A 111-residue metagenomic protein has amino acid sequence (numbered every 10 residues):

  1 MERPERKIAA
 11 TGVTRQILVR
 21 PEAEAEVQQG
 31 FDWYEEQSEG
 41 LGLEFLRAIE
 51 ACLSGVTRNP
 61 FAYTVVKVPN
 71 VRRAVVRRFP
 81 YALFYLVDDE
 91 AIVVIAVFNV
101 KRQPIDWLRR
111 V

Functional and structural regions predicted by a protein language model:
M1-L46: Arg/Lys-rich, positively charged N-terminal/basic patches that mediate binding to nucleic acids
E2-G12, L43, A82, L86-V111: Enriched for short, Lys/Arg-rich terminal
V27, F31, S38, I49-L53 (+2 more regions): Short amphipathic alpha-helical/adjacent loop interface patches that line ligand and macromolecule-binding sites
F31-Y34, F45, Y63, F79-Y85 (+1 more regions): Aromatic side chains
A51, R58-I92: Basic/aromatic recognition patch in beta-strand/loop cores that engages polyanionic ligands
